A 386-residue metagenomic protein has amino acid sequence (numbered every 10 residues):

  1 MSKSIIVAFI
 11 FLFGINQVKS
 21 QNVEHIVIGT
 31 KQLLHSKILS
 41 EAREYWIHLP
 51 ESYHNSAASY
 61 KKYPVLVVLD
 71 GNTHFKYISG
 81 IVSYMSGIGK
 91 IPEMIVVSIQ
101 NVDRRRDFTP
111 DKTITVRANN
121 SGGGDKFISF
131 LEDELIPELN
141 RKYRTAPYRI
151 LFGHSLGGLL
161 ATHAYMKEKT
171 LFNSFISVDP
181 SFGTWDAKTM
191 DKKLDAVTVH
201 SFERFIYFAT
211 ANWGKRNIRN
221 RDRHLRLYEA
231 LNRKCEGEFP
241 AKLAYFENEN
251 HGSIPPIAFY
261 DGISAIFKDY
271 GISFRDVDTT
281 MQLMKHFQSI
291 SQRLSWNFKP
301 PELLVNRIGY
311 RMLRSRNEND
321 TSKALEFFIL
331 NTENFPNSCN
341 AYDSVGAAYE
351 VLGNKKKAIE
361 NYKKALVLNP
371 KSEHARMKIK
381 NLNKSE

Functional and structural regions predicted by a protein language model:
S20-K62, N331: A domain-start/cap signature at the N-terminus of enzymes
N72-I128: Active-site machinery of serine-nucleophile hydrolases
P110-S155: Gly/Ser-rich "nucleophile elbow"/oxyanion-hole loop immediately N-terminal to the catalytic nucleophile in hydrolases
G183-E249: The feature captures the conserved acid-bearing segment of alpha/beta-hydrolase catalytic domains
R221, L225-Y228, C235-F298: C-terminal catalytic histidine-bearing segment of alpha/beta-hydrolase fold enzymes
F298-E302, T321, C339-N340, E373-H374: Helix-start (N-cap) detector for alpha-helical repeat units in TPR-like alpha-solenoids, especially tetratricopeptide
Y310, A347-E350, N381: Residue-level recognition of tetratricopeptide repeat
